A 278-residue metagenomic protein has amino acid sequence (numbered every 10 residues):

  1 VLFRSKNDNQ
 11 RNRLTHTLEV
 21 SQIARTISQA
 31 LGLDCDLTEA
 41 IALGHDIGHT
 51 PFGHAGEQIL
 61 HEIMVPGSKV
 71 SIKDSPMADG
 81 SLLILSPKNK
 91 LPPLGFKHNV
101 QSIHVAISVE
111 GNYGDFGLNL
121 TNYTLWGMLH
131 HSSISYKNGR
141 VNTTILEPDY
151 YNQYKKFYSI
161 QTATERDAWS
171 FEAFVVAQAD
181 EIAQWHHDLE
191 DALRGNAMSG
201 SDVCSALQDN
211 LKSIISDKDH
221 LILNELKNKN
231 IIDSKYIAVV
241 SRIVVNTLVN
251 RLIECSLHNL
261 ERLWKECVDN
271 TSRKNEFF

Functional and structural regions predicted by a protein language model:
V1-T15, E19-I27, C35, E62 (+1 more regions): Histidine-centered, transition-metal-coordinating active-site segments
L31: Basic, low-complexity intrinsically disordered segments
T38-L43, A177: Short alpha-helical catalytic segment bearing the HExxH-like zincin motif of zinc-dependent metalloproteases
A42, E57-H61, L207: Short, structured secondary-structure boundary patches
L43-I47, K88-L91: Conserved short loop/turn motifs at secondary-structure junctions
G44, G48-F52, A183: Short active-site segment of divalent metal-dependent hydrolases/proteases that encodes the spacing between
F52-G56, L60, H187: Active-site-flanking alpha-helical
